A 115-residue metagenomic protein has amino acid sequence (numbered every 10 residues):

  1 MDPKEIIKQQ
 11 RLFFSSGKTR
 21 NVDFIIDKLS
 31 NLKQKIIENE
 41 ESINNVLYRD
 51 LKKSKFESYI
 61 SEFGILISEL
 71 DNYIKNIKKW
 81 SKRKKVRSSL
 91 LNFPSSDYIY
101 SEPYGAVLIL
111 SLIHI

Functional and structural regions predicted by a protein language model:
M1-Y104: N-terminal Rossmann-like NAD(P)+-binding subdomain of aldehyde/semialdehyde dehydrogenases
I113-I115: Conserved small/polar residues in nucleotide/adenosyl-binding loops
